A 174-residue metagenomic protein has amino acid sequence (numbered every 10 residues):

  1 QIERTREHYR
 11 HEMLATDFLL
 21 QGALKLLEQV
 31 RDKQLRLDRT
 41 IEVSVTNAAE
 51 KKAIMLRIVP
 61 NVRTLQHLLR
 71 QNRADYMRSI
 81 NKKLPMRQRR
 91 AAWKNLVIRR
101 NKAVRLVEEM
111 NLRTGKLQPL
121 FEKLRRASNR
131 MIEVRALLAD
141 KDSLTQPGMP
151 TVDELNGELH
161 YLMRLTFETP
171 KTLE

Functional and structural regions predicted by a protein language model:
Q1-E174: Transcription initiation cofactors for RNA polymerase, centered on bacterial and plant organellar sigma factors
